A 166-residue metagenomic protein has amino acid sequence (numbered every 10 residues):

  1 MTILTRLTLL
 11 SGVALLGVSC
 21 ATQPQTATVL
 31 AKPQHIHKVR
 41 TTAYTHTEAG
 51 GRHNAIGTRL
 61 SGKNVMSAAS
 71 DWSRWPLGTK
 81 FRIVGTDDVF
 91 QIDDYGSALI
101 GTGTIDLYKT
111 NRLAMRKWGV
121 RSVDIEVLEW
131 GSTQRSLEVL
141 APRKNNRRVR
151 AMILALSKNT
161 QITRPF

Functional and structural regions predicted by a protein language model:
T2-L10: Sec-dependent signal peptide recognition, specifically the positively charged N-region followed immediately by
C20-F166: Solvent-exposed, well-ordered loop and adjacent helix/strand elements within mature globular domains that form
